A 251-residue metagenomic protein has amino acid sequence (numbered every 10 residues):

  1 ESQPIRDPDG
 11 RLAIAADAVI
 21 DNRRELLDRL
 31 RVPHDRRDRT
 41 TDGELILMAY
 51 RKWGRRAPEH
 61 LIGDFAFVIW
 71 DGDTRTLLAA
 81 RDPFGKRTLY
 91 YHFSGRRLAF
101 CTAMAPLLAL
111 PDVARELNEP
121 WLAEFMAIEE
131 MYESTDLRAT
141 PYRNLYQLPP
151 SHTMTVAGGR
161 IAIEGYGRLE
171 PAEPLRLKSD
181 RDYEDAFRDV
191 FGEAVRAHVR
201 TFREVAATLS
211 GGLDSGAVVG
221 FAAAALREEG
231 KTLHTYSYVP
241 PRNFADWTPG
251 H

Functional and structural regions predicted by a protein language model:
E1-H251: Cysteine-centered catalytic environments shared across enzyme families
